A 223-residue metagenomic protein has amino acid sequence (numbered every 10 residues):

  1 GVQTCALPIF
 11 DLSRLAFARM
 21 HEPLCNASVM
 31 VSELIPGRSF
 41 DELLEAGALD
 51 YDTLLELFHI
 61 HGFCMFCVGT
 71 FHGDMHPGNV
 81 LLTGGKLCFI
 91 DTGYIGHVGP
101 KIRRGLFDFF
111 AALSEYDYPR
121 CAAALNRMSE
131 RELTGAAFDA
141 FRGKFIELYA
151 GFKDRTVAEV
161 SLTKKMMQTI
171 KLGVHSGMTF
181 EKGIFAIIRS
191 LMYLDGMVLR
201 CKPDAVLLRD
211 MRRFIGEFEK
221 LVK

Functional and structural regions predicted by a protein language model:
G1-C5: Positively charged, low-complexity/disordered segments
A6-K223: Conserved catalytic cores of large enzyme domains
